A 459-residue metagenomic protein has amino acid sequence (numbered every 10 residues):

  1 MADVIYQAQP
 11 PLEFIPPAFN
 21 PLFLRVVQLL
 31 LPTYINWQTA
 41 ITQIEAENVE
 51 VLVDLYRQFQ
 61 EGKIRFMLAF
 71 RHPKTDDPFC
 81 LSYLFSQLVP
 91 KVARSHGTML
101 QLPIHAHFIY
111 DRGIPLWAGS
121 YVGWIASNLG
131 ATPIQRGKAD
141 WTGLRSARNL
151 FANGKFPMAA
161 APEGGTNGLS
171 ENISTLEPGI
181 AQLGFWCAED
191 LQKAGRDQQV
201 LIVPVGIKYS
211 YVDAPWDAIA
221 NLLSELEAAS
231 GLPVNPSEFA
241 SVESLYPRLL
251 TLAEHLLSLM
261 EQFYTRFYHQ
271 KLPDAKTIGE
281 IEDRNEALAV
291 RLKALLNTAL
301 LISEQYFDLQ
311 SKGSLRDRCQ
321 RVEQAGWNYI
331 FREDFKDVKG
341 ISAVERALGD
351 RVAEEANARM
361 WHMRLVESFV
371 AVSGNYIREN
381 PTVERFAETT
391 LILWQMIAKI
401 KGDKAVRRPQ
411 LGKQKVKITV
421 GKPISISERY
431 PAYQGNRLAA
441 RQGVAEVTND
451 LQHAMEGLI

Functional and structural regions predicted by a protein language model:
M1-I104, D111-G113, A118, Q135-G137 (+3 more regions): Membrane-interfacial terminal anchoring regions of lipid-handling membrane enzymes
N128-Q135: Short, basic, glycine/proline-bearing loop/turn elements
